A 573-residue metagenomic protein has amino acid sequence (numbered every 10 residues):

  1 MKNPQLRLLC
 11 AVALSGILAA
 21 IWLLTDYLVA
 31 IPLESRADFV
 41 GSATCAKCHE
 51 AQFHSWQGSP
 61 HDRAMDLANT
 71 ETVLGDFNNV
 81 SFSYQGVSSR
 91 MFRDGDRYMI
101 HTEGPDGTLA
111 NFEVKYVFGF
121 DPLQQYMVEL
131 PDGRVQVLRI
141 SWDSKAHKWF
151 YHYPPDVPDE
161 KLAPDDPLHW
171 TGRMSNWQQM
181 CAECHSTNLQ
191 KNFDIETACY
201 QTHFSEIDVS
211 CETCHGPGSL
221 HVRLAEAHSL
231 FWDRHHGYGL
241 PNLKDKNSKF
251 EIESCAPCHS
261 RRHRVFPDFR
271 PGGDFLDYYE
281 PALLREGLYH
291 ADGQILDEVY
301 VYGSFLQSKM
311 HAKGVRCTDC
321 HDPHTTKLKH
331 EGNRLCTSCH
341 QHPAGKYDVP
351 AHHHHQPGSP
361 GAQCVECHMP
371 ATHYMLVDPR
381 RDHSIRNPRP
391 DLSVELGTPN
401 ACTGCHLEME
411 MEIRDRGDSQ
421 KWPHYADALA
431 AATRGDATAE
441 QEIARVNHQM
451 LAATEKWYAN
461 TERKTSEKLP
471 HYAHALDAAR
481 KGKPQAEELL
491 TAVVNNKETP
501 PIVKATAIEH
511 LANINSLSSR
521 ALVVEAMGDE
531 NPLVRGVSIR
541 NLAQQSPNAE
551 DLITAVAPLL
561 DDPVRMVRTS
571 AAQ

Functional and structural regions predicted by a protein language model:
L9-L23: Hydrophobic membrane-insertion alpha-helices, especially the h-region of bacterial N-terminal signal peptides
D26-V29, A43, A51-G119, L123-L130 (+3 more regions): Primarily the internal scaffold of c-type cytochrome electron-transfer domains, especially repeated/multiheme c-type
R36-K47: Local sequence-structure signature of Cys/Sec-based thiol-disulfide redox active-site neighborhoods
K483-N495, S516-G528, S546-L560: Amphipathic alpha-helical scaffolding segments comprising HEAT/armadillo-like alpha-solenoid repeats
K497-P500, E530-P532, P563-V564: Short inter-helical turns and helix N-cap capping residues of alpha-solenoid HEAT/ARM repeat scaffolds
A507, S538, A571-A572: Conserved hydrophobic register position within alpha-solenoid helical repeats
